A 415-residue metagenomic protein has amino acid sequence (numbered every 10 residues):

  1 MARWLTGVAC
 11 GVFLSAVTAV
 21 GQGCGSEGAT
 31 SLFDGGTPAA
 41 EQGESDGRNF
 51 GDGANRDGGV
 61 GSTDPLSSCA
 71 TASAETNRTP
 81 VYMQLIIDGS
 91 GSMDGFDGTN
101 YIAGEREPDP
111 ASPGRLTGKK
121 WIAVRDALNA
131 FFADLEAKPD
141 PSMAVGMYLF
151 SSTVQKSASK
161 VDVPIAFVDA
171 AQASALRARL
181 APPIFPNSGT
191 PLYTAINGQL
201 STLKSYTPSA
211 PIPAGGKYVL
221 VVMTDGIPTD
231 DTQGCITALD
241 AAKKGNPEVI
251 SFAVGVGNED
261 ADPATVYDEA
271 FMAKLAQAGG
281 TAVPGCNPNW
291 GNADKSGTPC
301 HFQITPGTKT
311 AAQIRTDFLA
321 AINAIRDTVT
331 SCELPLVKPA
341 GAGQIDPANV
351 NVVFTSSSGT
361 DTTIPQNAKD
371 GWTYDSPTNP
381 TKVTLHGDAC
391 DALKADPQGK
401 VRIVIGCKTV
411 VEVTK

Functional and structural regions predicted by a protein language model:
M1-Q22: Sec-dependent bacterial lipoprotein signal peptides
V17-S67, T71-A74: Ser/Thr-rich, Pro/Gly/Ala-heavy low-complexity intrinsically disordered linkers and tails of secreted extracellular
G25, C69-N77, N289-K415: C-terminal "exit" segments of structured domains
E44, N49, A54-S62, D97 (+6 more regions): VWA/integrin I-like adhesion module and closely mimicked acidic/polar interface patches used
R78-T117, T224-D225: MIDAS-like acidic motif and immediate structural context at the N-terminus of von Willebrand factor A/I domains
Y82-I87, G91-M93, A144-L149, V219-M223 (+4 more regions): Structural recognition of the beta-strand scaffold that forms the well-ordered cores of secreted hydrolase catalytic
M93, R106-L116, E136-S201, I227 (+4 more regions): Short, charged loop segments at secondary-structure junctions
G118-K138: An active-site-proximal "capping" alpha-helix that borders the catalytic cofactor pocket
